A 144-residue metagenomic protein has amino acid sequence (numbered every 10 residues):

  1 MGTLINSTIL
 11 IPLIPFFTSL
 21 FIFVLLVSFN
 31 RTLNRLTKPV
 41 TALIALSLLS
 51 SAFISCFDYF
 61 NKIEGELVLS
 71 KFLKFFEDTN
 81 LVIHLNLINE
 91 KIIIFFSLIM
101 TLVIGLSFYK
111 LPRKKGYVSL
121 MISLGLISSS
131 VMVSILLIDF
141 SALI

Functional and structural regions predicted by a protein language model:
M1-L13, V24-I122: Transmembrane helix-loop-helix hairpins at membrane boundaries of multipass inner-membrane proteins
N6, L10-P15, M132-I144: Hydrophobic alpha-helical membrane segments of integral membrane proteins
L20, K91-I92, I144: Hydrophobic positions within alpha-helical membrane elements
L20-V24, G105, S129-L136: Alpha-helical transmembrane segments of multipass membrane proteins
L49-C56, S128-L137: Hydrophobic alpha-helical transmembrane segments and adjacent interfacial helices in integral membrane proteins
